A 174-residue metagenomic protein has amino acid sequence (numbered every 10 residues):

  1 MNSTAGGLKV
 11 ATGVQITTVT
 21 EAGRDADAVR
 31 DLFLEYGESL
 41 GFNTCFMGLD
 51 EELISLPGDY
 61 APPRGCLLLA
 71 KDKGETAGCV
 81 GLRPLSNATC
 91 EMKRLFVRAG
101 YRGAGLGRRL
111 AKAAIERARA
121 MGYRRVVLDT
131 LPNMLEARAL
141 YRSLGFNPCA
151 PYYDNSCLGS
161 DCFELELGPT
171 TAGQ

Functional and structural regions predicted by a protein language model:
S3, Q15, R124-Q174: C-terminal "cap" of GNAT-fold acetyltransferases
T4-A11: Short, conserved catalytic or adaptor-binding loops enriched in Gly and charged residues
V14-K93, R98-A99, A111-A113, R117 (+2 more regions): Acetyl-CoA-dependent GNAT
G23-A26, A104, L135: Loop/helix-junction capping segments adjacent to catalytic residues or to phosphate/diphosphate-binding pockets
R98-A104, P132-N133: Active-site acidic-Proline motif in GNAT/NAT acetyltransferases
G105, G122: Conserved G/P- and acidic residue-centered "switch" motifs that form tight phosphate/ATP-binding loops in soluble
